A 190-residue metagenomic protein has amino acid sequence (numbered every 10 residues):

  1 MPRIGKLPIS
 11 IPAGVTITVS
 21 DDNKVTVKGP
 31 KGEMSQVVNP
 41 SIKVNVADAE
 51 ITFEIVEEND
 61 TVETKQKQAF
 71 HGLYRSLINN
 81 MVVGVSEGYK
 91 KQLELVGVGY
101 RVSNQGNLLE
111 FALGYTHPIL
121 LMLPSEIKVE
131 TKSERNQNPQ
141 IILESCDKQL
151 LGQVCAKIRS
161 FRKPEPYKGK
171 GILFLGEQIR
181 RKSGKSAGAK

Functional and structural regions predicted by a protein language model:
P2-N59, E63-V83, E87-A156, S160 (+1 more regions): N-terminal intrinsically disordered, cationic/polar leader segments that include organellar targeting peptides
